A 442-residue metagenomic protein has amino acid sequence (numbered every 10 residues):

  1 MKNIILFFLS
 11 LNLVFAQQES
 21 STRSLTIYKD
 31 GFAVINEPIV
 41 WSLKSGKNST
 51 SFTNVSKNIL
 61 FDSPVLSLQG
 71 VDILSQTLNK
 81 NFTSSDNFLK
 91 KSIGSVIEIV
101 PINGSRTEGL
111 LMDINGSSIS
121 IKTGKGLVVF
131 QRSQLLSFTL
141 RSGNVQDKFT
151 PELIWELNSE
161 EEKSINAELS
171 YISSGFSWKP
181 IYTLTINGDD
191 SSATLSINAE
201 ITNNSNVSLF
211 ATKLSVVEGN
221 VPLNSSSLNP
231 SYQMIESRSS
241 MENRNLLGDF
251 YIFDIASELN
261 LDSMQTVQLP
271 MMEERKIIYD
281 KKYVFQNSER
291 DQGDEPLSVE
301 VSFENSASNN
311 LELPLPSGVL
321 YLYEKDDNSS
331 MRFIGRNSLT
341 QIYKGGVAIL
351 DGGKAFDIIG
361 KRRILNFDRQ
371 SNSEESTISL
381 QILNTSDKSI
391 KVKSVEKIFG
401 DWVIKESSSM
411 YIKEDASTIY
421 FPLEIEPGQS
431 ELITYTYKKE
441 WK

Functional and structural regions predicted by a protein language model:
N3-V14: Sec-dependent N-terminal signal peptides
Q17-G188, T194: Post-signal-peptide, soluble extracytosolic/periplasmic N-terminal scaffold domains of envelope/secretory systems
Y28, I172-D189, G345-N372: Low-complexity, acidic Ser/Thr/Pro/Gly-rich terminal tails and inter-domain linkers that flank the onset of structured
Y28-F32, L68-F88, S137-V145, E218-R244 (+1 more regions): Solvent-exposed beta-strand/loop surfaces of large extracellular or lumenal domains
V65-V71, I172, S208, T212-V221 (+3 more regions): Short acidic, flexible loop segments centered on an aromatic residue
S159, A199-N206, D291, V301-N310 (+2 more regions): Asparagine-centered strand-capping/turn motif at beta-strand->loop junctions
K213-V217, S226-D368, V392: Intrinsically disordered, low-complexity Ser/Thr/Pro/Gly-rich interaction regions that scaffold/cooperate
G360-K442: C-terminal soluble interaction/assembly domains
